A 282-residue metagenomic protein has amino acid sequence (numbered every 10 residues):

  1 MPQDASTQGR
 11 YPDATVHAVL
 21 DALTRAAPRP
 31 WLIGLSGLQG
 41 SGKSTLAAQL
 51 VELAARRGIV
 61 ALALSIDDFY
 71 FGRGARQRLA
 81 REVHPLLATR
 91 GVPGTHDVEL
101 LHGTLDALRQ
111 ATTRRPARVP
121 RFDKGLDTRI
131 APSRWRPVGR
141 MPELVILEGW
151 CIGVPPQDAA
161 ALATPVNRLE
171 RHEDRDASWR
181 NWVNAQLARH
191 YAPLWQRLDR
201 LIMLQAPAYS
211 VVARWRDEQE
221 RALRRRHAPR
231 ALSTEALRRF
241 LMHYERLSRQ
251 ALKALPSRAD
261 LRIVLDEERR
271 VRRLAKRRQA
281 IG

Functional and structural regions predicted by a protein language model:
M1-I33, L38: Extreme N-terminal, non-catalytic leader segments that precede Walker-type/kinase nucleotide-binding cores
P30-G34, V60, L144-I146: Residue-level preference for the first positions of well-ordered beta-strands
K43: Conserved lysine of the Walker
L46, L50: Hydrophobic positions on the alpha1 helix immediately C-terminal to the Walker A/P-loop
E52-L62: Post-Walker A helix-loop "phosphate-sensing" segment adjacent to the P-loop in P-loop NTPases
L62-A63, F69-L126: Conserved nucleotide-sensing/catalytic segment adjacent to the nucleotide-binding pocket in NTP-handling enzymes
T104-V154: Phosphate-binding/switch loop-helix module in NTP-utilizing enzymes
C151-G282: Conserved NTP phosphate-binding and transfer environment spanning the P-loop NTPase/kinase superfamily
